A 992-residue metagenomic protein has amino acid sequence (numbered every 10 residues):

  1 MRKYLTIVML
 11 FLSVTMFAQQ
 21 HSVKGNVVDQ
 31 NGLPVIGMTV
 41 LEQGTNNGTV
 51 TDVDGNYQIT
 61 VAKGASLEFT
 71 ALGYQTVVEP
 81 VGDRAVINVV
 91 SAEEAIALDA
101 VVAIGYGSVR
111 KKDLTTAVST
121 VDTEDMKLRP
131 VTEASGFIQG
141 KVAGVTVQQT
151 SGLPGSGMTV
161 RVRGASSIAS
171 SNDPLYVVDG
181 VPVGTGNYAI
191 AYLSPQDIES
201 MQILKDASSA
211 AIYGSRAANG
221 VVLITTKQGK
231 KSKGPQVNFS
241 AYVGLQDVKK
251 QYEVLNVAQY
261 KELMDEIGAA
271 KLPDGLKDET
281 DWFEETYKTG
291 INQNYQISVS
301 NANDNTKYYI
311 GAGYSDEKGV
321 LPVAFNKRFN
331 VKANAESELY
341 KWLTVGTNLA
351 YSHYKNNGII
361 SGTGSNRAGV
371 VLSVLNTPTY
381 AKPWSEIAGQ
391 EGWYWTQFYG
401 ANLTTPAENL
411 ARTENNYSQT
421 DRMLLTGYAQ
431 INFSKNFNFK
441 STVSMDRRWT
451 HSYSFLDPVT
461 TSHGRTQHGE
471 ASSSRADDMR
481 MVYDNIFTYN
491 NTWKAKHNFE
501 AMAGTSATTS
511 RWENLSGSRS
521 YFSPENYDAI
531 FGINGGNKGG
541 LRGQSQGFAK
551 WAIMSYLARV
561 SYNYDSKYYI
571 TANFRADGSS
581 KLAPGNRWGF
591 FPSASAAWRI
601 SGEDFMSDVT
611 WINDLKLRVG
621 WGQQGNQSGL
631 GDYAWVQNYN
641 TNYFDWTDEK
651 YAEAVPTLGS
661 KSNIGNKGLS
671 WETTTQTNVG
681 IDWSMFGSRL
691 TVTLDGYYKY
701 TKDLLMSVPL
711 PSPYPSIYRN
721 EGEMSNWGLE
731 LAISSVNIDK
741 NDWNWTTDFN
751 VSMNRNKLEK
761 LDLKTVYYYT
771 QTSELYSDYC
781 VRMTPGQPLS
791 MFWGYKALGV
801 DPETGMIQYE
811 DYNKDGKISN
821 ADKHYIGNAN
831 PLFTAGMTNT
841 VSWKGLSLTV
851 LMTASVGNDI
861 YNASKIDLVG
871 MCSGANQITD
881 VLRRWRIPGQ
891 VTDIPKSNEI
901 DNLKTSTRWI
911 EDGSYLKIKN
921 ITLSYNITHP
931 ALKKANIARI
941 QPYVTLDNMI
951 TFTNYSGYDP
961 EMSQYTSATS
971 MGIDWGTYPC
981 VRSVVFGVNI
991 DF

Functional and structural regions predicted by a protein language model:
M1-K332, S337-S352, W395, L424 (+7 more regions): Short, small/polar-rich motifs associated with maturation and membrane association, primarily at protein termini
V40, F69, Y176, Y562 (+3 more regions): Short aromatic-centered micro-motifs
M126, N172-D173, E262, G290-Q293 (+8 more regions): Extracellular/periplasmic, surface-exposed regions of secreted and cell-surface proteins
S135-Q139, Y718-S725, V766-F792, I826-G836 (+2 more regions): C-terminal extracellular loops and terminal segments of Gram-negative outer membrane beta-barrel proteins
Q251-F283, V374-A411, Y527-Q544, A549 (+3 more regions): Flexible glycine-rich, low-complexity coil/linker segments exposed to the extracellular/periplasmic environment
I310, G369-L372: Intrinsically disordered, low-complexity polar segments
N828-Y861: Glycine-rich, aromatic-lined ligand/substrate-binding cores of catalytic and carbohydrate-binding domains
